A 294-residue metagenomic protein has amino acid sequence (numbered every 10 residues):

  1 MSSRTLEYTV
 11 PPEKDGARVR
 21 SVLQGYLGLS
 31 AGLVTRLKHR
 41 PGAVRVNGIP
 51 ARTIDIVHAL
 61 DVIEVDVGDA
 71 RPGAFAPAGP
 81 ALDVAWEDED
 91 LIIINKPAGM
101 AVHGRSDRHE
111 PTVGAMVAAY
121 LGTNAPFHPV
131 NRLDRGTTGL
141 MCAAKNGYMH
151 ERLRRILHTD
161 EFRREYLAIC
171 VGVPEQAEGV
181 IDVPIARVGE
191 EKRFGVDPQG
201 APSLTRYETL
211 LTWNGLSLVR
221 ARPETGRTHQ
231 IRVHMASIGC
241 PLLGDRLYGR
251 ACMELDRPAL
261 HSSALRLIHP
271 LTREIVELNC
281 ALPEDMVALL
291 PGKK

Functional and structural regions predicted by a protein language model:
M1-L37, L82, P198-A201, L211-N214 (+2 more regions): Pseudouridine synthases involved in rRNA/tRNA modification
M1-V180, P184-E191, A259, D285-K293: RNA pseudouridine synthases
V46-N47, H103-G104, A144, V196-D197 (+2 more regions): Thr-Gly-centered strand-to-loop micro-motif
G48-P50, N214-R222: Short histidine-centered loop motifs in beta-beta connectors
E64-D66, R220, R266: Short, well-ordered beta-strand micro-motif
V65-V67, V188-E191, P202-L204, D245-A251: Short Pro/Gly-enriched beta-strand edge/turn motifs at strand-loop
D88, R135-G136, F162, A201 (+2 more regions): Short flexible coil/turn linkers enriched for glycine and charged/polar residues that connect secondary-structure
Y207: Long C-terminal interaction/binding lobes of large macromolecular proteins
